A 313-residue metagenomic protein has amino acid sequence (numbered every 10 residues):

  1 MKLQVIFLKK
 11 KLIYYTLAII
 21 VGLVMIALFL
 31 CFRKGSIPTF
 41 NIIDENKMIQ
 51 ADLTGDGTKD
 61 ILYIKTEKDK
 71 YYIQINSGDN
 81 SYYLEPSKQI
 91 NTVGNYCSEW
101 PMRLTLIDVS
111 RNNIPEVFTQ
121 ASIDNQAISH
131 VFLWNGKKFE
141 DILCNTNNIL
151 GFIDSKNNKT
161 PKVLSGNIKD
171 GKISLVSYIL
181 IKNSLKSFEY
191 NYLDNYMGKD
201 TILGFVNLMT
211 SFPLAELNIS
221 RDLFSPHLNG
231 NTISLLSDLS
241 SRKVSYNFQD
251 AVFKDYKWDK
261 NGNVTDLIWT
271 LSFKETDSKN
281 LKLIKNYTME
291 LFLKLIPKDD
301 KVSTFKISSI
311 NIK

Functional and structural regions predicted by a protein language model:
M1-S36, F139-N147, G151-K313: Acidic, small-residue rich beta-repeat scaffolds with periodic aromatic anchors
M1-T105: N-terminal "mature head" segments of proteins
P38-F40, Q50, D79-D154: Short N-terminal edge-element motif at the start of the domain
D52-K65, D108-A121, N158-N167: Acidic/hydrophobic-patterned starts of short beta strands in beta-sheet-rich repeat architectures
D60-I64, Y72-Q74, E116-Q120, I128-L133 (+2 more regions): Ordered hydrophobic segments in well-structured contexts
D69-Q74, N125-L133, D170-I179: Structural motif
